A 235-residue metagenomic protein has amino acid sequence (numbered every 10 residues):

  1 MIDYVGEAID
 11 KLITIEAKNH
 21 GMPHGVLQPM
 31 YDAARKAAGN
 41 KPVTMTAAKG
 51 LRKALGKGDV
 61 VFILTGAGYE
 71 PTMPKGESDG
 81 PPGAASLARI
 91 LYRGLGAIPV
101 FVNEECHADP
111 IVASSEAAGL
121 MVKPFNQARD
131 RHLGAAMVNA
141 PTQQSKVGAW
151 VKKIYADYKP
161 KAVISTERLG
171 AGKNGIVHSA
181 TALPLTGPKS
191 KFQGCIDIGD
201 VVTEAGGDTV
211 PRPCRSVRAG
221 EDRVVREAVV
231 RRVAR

Functional and structural regions predicted by a protein language model:
M1-V60: Positively charged, low-complexity intrinsically disordered leader regions
A38, V60-V61, T65-G83: Short, glycine-rich nucleotide/cofactor-binding loops
K49, K53, G148-K159: Short, well-structured alpha-helical segments in soluble
D59, K159-A162: Conserved acidic residues
G76-P81, A117, A162-V163, L169-R235: Conserved mixed alpha/beta catalytic, RNA-binding, or beta-rich assembly cores of soluble enzyme, regulatory
E77-G96: Histidine-anchored nucleotide/phosphate-binding helix
I98-C106: Short internal beta-strands
S115-W150: A glycine-rich helix N-cap at a beta->alpha junction
